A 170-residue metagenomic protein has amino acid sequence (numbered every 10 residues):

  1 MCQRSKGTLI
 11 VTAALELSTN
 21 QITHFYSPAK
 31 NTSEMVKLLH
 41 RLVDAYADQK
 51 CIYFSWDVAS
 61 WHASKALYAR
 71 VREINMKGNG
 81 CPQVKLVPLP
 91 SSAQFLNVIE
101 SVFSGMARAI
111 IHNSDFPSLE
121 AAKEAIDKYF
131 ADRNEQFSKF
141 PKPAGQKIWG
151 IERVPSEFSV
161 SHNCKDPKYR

Functional and structural regions predicted by a protein language model:
M1-R170: Short functional hotspots at interaction and active-site rims
